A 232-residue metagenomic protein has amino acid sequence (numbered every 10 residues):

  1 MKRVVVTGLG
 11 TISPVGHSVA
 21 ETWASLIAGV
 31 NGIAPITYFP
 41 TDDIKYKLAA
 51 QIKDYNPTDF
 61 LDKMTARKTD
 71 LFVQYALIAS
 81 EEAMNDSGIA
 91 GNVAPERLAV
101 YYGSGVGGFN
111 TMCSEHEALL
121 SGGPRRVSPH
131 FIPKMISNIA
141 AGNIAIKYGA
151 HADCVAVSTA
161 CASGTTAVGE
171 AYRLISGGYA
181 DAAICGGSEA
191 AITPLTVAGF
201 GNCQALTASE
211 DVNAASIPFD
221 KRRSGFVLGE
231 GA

Functional and structural regions predicted by a protein language model:
M1-T65: ACP-dependent fatty acid/polyketide chain-elongation machinery
L9, G103-G105: Structured loops at beta-to-helix junctions and adjacent beta-edge loops in soluble globular domains
T11, T69, V157: Generic anion/oxyanion-binding catalytic loop in active/binding sites
H17, A28-I33, N85-E96, G105-A232: Acyl-thioester C-C bond-transforming condensing/cleaving domain
A20, Q74-E81, T165, G169: A broad detector of short, well-ordered amphipathic alpha-helices that serve as recognition/interaction surfaces
Y38-A90, S137-H151: A glycine- and small-residue-enriched flexible loop/hinge segment at structural boundaries
